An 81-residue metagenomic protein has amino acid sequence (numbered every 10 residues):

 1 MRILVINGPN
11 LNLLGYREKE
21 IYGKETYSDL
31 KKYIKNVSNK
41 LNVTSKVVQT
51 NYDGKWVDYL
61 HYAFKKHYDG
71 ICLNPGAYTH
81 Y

Functional and structural regions predicted by a protein language model:
M1-L4: Extreme N-terminal starter segment of soluble prokaryotic enzymes
I6-L11: N-terminal nucleotide-binding beta1-loop-alpha1 segment
L13-L14, Y81: Glycine/Thr-rich phosphate-binding loops of Rossmann-like dinucleotide-binding domains
L14-S28: Glycine- and acidic-residue-enriched helix-capping/strand-helix junction motifs
E25-D29, H67-G70: Short, surface-exposed linear patches
Y33: Catalytic phosphate/metal-binding cores of nucleic-acid and nucleotide-processing enzymes, i.e., regions that mediate
K40-Y81: Helix-adjacent hinge/juxtasegments
